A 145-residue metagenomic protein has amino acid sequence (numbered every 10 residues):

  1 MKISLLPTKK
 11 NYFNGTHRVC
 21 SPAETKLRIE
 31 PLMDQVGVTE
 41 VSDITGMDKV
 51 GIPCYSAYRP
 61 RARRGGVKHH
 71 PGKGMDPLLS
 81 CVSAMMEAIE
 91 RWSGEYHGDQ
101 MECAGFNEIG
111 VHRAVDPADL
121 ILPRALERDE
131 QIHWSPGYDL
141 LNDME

Functional and structural regions predicted by a protein language model:
M1-E145: Helix-coil modules at protein/domain termini and other flexible surface or pore-lining loops, especially C-terminal
